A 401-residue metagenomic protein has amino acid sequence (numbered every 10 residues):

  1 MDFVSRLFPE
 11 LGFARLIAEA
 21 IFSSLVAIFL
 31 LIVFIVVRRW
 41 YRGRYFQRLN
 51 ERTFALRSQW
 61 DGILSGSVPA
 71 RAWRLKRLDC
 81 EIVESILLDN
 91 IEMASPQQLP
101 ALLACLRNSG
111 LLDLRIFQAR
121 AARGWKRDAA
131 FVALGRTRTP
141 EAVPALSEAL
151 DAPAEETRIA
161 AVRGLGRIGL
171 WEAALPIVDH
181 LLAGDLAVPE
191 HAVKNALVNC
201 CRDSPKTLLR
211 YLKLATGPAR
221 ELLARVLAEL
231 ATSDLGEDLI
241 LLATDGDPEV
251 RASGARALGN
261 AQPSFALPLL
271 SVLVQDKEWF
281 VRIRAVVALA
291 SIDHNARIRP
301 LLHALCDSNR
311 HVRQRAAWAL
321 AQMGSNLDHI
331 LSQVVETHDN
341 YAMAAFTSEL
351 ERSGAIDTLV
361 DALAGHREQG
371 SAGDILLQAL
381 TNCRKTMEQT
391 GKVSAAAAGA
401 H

Functional and structural regions predicted by a protein language model:
M1-F46: N-terminal signal-anchor transmembrane alpha helix of single-pass membrane proteins, serving as the membrane-anchoring
R39-R120: N-terminal topogenic membrane-targeting module
E84-S85, L99, L103-A119, T139-D151 (+8 more regions): Amphipathic alpha-helical scaffolding segments comprising HEAT/armadillo-like alpha-solenoid repeats
S95, R138, G169, D185 (+11 more regions): Alpha-solenoid repeat junctions
L102, A130, A161, A192-V193 (+7 more regions): Conserved hydrophobic register position within alpha-solenoid helical repeats
G124, F131-A133, R138, P153-R163: Membrane-embedded segments
G124-W125, P140, E155-E156, W171 (+10 more regions): Alpha-helix N-cap/helix-start positions at coil->helix boundaries
P248, S253-R256, P268-S271, W279 (+1 more regions): Alpha-helical adaptor scaffolds
